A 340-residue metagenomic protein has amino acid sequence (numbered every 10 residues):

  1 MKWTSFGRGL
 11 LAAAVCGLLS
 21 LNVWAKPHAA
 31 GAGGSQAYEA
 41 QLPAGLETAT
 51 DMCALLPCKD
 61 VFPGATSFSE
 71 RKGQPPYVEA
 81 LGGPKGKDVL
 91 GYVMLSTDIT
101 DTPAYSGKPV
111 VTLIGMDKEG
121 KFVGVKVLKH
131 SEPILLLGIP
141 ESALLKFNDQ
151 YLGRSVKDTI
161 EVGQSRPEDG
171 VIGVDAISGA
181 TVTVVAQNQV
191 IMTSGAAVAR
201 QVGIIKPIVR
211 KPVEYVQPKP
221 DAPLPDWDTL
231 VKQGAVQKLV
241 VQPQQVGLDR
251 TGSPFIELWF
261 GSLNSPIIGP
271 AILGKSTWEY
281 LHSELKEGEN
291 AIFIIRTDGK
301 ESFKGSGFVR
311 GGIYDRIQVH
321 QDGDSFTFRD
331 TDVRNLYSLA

Functional and structural regions predicted by a protein language model:
K2-W3, G7-L11, G17-V111, D117-A340: Intrinsically disordered terminal and processing segments
